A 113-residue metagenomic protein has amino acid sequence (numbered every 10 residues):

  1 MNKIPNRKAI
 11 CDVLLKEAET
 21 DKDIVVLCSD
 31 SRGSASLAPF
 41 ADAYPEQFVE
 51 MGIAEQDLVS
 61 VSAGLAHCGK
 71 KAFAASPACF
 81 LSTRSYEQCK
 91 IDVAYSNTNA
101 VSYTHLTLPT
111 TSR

Functional and structural regions predicted by a protein language model:
M1-P39: Conserved acidic/glycine
D30-R32, G52, P109: Anionic group-transfer/hydrolysis microenvironments
S31, P77-C79, L106: Short, ordered loop/turn segments at secondary-structure junctions
A35-N99: Thiamine diphosphate
T104-T110: Conserved small/polar residues in nucleotide/adenosyl-binding loops
